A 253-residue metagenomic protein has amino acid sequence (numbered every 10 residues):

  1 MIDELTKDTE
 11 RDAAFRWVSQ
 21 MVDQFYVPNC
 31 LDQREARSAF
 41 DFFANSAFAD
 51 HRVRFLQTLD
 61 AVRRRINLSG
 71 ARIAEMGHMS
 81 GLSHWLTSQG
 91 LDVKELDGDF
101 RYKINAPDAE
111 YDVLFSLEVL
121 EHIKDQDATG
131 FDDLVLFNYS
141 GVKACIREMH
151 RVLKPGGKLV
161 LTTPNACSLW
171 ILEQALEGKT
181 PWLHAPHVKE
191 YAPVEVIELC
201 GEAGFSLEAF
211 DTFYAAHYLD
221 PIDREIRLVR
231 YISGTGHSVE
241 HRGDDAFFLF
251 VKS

Functional and structural regions predicted by a protein language model:
M1-A109, V113-L117, Q126-D132, K143-I146 (+3 more regions): Conserved N-terminal segment of class I S-adenosyl-L-methionine
V119, N165: Hydrophobic adenine-recognition pocket in adenosine-nucleotide-binding enzymes
K124-A128, S140, I171: Short N-terminal helix/helix-N-cap motif within the alpha/beta-hydrolase-1
D132-P155: A short glycine-rich, Lys/Arg-flanked "PGG" loop and its adjoining helix->strand segment in the class I
G156-T163: Conserved beta-strand signature within the Rossmann-like core of class I S-adenosyl-L-methionine
A166-H187: Short, glycine-/aromatic-enriched active-site segment of Class I SAM-dependent methyltransferases
V188-G204, F210: Short alpha-helix
Y231-S253: Core SAM-dependent methyltransferase catalytic element
